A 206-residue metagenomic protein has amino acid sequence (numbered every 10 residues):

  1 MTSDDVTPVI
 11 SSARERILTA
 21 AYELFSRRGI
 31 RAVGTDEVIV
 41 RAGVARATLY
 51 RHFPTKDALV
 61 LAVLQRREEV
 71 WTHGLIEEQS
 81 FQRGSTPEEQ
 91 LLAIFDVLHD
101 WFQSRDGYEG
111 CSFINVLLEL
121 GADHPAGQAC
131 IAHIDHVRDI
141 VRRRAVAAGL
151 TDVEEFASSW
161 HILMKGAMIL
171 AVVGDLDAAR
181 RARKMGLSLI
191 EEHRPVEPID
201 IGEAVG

Functional and structural regions predicted by a protein language model:
M1-P8, I201-G206: Short, intrinsically disordered or compositionally biased N-terminal tails of bacterial proteins
R16, L24-A58, A62: Helix-turn-helix
I17-F25, L98, V141, M164: Short hydrophobic clusters on alpha-helical segments that form packing/core surfaces in small helical domains
A62, I76-R105, A157: Hydrophobic alpha-helical connector segments
Q65-W71: Short, basic, alpha-helical segments at the C-terminal edge of helix-turn-helix-like DNA-binding modules
T72, E89-D96, D123-A147, S158 (+1 more regions): Amphipathic alpha-helical packing segments from all-alpha helical-bundle domains
S104-P125: Amphipathic alpha-helical segments used for helix-helix packing
G127-A132, V146-G206: Hydrophobic/aromatic-rich alpha-helical bundle segments in the mid-to-C-terminal region
